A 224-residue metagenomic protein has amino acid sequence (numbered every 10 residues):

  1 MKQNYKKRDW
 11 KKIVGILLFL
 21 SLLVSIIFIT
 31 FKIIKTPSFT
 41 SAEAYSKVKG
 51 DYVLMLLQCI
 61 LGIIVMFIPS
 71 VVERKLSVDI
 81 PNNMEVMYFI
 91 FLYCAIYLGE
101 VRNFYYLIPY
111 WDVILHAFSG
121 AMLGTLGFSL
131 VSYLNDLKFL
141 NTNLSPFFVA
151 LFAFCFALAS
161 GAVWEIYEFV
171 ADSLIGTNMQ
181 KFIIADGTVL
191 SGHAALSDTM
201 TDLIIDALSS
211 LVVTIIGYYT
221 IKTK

Functional and structural regions predicted by a protein language model:
M1-F104, F128-N135, L140-A153, I175-K224: Terminal transmembrane helix and immediately flanking juxtamembrane interfaces of multi-pass membrane proteins
L107, W111, L115, S119-G120 (+3 more regions): Short capping loops/turns at secondary-structure boundaries
L107, W111, S160-V163, S197: Residue-level marker of motif borders
P109-G127, M200-L208: Membrane-interface loop-to-helix entry segments
A121-S129, Y167-S173: Conserved long hydrophobic alpha-helices within structured protein cores
F152-A171: Hydrophobic alpha-helical membrane-insertion segments
